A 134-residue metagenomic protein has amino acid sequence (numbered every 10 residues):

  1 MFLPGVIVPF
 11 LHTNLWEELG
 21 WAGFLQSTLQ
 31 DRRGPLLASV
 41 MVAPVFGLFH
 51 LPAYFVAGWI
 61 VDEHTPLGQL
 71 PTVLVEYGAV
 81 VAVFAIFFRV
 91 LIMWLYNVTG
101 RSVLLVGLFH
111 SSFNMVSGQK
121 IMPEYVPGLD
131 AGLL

Functional and structural regions predicted by a protein language model:
M1-L11: Membrane-embedded alpha-helical segments that form the functional core of polytopic membrane enzymes, especially those
L3, L36-M41, A79-V83, L104-L108 (+1 more regions): Hydrophobic alpha-helical transmembrane segments
F10, P44-A53, H110-K120: Aromatic-anchored segments of alpha-helical transmembrane domains
F10-L15, G47, V81-I86: Residue-level hotspots within the lipid-embedded alpha helices of multi-pass solute transporters
W16-L48, D62, M93, N97-S102: Membrane-interface helix/loop boundary segments of multi-pass membrane proteins
G20-S27, F55-V73: Membrane-interface interhelical connector segments
H64, L74-E76, T99-L134: C-terminal membrane module of polytopic membrane proteins
G68-A85: A loop-to-helix transmembrane entry motif
